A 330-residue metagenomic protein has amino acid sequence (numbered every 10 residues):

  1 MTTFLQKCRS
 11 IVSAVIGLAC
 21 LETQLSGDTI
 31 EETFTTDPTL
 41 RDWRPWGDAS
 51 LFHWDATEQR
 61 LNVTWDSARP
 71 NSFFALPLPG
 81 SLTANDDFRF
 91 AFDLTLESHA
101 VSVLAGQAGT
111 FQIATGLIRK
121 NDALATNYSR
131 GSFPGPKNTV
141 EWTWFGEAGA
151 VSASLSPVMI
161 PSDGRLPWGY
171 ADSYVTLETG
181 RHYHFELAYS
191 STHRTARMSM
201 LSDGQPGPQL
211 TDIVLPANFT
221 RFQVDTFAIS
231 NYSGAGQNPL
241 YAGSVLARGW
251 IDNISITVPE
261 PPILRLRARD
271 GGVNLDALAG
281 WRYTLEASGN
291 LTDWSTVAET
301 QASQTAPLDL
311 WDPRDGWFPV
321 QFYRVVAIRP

Functional and structural regions predicted by a protein language model:
T2-V12: Bacterial N-terminal signal peptides that target proteins for export
D28-I30, P38-A68: Extracellular glycan-recognition surfaces and repeat-rich motifs
F34, R181-Y189, A196-M200: Short tryptophan-centered beta-strand motifs in secreted/extracellular beta-sheet-rich domains of glycan-recognition
W65-V158: Secretory/extracellular carbohydrate-interaction modules and structurally similar beta-sandwich "look-alikes"
S154-H184: Short, aromatic/His-centered strand-loop micro-motif at the edge of beta-sheets
I213-G249: Flexible glycan-contacting loops in extracellular carbohydrate-active proteins
G249-I256: Extracellular beta-strand elements of beta-rich domains used for carbohydrate recognition/degradation or cell-matrix
V258-P330: Short, composition-biased motifs enriched in small/polar/acidic residues
